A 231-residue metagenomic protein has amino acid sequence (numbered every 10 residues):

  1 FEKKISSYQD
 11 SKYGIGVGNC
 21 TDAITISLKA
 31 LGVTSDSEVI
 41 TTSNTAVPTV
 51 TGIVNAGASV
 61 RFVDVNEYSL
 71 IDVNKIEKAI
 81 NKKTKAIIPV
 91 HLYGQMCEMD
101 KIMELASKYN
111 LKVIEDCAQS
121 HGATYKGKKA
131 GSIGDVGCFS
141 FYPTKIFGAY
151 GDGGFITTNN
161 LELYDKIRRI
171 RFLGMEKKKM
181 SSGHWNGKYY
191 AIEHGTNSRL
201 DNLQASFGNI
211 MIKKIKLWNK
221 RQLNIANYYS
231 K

Functional and structural regions predicted by a protein language model:
F1-E38, G52-N55, F62, K128: Phosphate-binding glycine-rich loop
K3, D10, N44, F172 (+1 more regions): Solvent-exposed alpha-helix faces
K3, D100-M103, D152: Active-site phosphate/pyrophosphate- and oxyanion-stabilizing loops and adjacent acidic/basic residues in soluble
Y8, V33, N81, A130-G131 (+2 more regions): Alpha-helix termination/capping residues and helix-transition junctions
K29-C117, T124: PLP-dependent aminotransferase-like
S120-K126, I133-K231: Active-site region of PLP-dependent enzymes
